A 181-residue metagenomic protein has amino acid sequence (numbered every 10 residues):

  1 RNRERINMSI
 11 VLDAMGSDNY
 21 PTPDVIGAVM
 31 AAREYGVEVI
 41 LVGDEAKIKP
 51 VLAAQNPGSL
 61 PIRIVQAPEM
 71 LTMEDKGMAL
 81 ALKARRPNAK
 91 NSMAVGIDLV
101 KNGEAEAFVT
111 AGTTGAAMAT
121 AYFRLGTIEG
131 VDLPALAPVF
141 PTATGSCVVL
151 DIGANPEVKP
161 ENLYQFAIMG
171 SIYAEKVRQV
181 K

Functional and structural regions predicted by a protein language model:
N2-A111, A116-Y122, E175-K181: Contiguous, glycine/small-aliphatic-enriched amphipathic segments in soluble metabolic enzymes
M8, V25, F140-C147, Y164: Residue-level signal for well-ordered alpha-helical segments
D13, R124-T127, P156-N162: Acidic/glycine-enriched edge-of-secondary-structure segments
V39-I40, L125, L136, F166-A167: Short, charged/polar low-complexity linear motifs in solvent-exposed/disordered segments
V95, G145-K181: Ligand-binding beta-strand-loop-alpha-helix segment within the catalytic cores of soluble metabolic enzymes
V95-L99, D132-F140, I172-K176: Short, charged beta->alpha transition segments
A107, M118-I152: Short, acidic/small-residue loops that bind anionic groups at enzyme active sites
